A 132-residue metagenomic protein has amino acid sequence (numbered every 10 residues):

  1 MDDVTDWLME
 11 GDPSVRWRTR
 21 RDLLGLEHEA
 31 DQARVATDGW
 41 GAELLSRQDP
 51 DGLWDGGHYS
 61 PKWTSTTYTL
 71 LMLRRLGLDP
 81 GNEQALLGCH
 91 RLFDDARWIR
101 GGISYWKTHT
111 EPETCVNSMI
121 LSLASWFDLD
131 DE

Functional and structural regions predicted by a protein language model:
M1-E132: Preference for long, amphipathic alpha-helical scaffolds in soluble/luminal domains and all-alpha bundles
